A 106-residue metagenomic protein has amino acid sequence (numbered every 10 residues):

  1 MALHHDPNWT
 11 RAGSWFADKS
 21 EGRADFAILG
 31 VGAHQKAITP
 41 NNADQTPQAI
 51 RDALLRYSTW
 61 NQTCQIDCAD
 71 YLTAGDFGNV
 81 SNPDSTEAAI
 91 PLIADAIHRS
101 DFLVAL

Functional and structural regions predicted by a protein language model:
M1-L106: Metal-dependent C-N hydrolase catalytic cores
